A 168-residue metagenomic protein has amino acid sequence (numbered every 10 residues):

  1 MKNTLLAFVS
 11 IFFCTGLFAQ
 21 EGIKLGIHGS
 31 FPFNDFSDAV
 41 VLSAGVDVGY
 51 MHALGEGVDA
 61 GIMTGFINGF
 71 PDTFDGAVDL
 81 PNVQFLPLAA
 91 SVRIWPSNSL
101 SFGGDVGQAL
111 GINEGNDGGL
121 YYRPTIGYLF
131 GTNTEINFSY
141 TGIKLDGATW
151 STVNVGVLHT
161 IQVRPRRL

Functional and structural regions predicted by a protein language model:
M1-G22, P165-L168: Cleavable N-terminal export/targeting peptides
L17, H52-E56, I94-L100, F130-T132 (+1 more regions): Outer-membrane beta-barrel strand-turn architecture
A19-G61, W150-L168: Short glycine/proline- and aromatic-enriched beta-strand/turn motifs that initiate or cap beta-hairpins
K24, F70, D117-L168: Predominantly the C-terminal beta-signal and adjacent terminal strand-loop region of outer-membrane beta-barrel
L25-G29, A60-T64, A90-V92, F102-G104 (+3 more regions): Membrane-embedded beta-strand positions of outer-membrane beta-barrel proteins
G29-D35, H52, T64-D72, V106-I112 (+2 more regions): Transmembrane beta-strands of outer-membrane beta-barrel pores
F33, S37-A89, W95, E135: Glycine- and aromatic-enriched membrane insertion/assembly motifs of diderm outer-membrane and organelle channel
W95-G119: Mid-chain, well-packed structural core segment of small domains
